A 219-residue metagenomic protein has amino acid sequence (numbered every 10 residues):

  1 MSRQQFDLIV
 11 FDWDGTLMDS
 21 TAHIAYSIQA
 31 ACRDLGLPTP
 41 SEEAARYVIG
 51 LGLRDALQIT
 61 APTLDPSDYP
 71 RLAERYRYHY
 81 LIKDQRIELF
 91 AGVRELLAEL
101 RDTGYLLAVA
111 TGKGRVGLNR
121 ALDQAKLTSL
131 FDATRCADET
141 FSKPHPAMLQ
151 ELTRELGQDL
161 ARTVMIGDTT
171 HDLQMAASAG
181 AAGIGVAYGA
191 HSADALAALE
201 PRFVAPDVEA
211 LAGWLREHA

Functional and structural regions predicted by a protein language model:
S2-Q4, D102-Y105, L156-R162, H218-A219: Glycine-rich phosphate-binding loop signature in dinucleotide/nucleotide-binding domains
S2-Y47: Active-site neighborhood of HAD-like aspartate-dependent phosphohydrolases
Q5, P40-A44, S67-D68, T128-A133 (+1 more regions): Short acidic capping loops at alpha-helix termini that bridge into adjacent secondary structure
D7, A98-E99, L106, R162 (+2 more regions): Structural signature of beta-strand start/N-cap positions in the alpha/beta core of ABC transporter nucleotide-binding
I49-L81, A91-R94, A98-R101: A metal-dependent, Asp-based hydrolase signature
I82-V109, R115-N119, P146: Short, acidic loop-to-helix structural element flanking the phosphoryl-transfer center in phosphate-processing enzymes
R86, G114-M165, T170-A179, A193-A197: Substrate-recognition "cap/lid" segment bordering the active-site pocket of phosphatases
F203-D207: Short acidic-hydrophobic, aromatic-tinged amphipathic segments that line or gate anion-handling sites
